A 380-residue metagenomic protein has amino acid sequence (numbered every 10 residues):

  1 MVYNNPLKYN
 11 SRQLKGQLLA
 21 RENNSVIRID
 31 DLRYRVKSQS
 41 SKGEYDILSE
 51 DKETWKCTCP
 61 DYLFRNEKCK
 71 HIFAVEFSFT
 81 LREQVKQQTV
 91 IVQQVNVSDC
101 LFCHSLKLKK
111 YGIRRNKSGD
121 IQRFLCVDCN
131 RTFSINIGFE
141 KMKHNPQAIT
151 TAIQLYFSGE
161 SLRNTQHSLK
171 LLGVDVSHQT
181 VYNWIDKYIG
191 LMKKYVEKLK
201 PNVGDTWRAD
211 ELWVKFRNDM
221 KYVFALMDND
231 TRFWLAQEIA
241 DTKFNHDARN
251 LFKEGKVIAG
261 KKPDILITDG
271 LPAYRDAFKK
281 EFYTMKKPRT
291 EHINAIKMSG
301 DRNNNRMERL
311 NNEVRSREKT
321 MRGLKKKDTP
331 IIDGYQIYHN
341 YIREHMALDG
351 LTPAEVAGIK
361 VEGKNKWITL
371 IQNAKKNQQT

Functional and structural regions predicted by a protein language model:
M1-L125, L171, S177: Long, low-complexity, compositionally biased intrinsically disordered regions
E44-Y45, D219-A225: Short glycine-rich loop/turn motifs
I72, W184, Y335: Residues in the recognition helix of alpha-helical DNA-binding motifs
S118-W207, E211-N218, T231: Short, positively charged, Gly/Tyr-enriched micro-motifs that form contact patches at catalytic or ligand/partner
G119, N294-R315: RNase H-like two-metal-ion nuclease catalytic core shared by retroviral integrases and related mobile-element nucleases
M142-H144, Q237-A259: Active-site beta-loop-alpha junctions of metal-dependent nucleic acid enzymes, especially the RNase H-like/DDE
K262-Y274, L351: Acidic/histidine-rich, metal-coordinating catalytic segments
K319-T380: C-terminal domain-tail junction helix/linker
